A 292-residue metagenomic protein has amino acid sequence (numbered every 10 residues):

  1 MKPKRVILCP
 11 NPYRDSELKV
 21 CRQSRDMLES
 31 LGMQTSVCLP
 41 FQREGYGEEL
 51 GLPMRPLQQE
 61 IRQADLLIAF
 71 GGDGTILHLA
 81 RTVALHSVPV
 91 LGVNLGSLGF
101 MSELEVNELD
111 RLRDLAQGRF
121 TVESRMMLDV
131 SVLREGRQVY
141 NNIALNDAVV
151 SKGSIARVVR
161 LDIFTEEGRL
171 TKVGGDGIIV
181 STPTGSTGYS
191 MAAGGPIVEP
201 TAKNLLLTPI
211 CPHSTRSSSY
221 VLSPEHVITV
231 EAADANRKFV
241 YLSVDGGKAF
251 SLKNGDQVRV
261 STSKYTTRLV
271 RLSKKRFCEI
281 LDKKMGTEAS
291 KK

Functional and structural regions predicted by a protein language model:
M1-L66, V106-E123, V132-N142: ATP/NTP phosphate-donor binding region
L8, A69, V180: Redox-cofactor binding/interface segments in oxidoreductases and associated redox assembly factors
Y13, D73-T75, L98, T184-S186: Short glycine-rich anion-binding loops that position phosphate/pyrophosphate groups of nucleotides and phosphorylated
E17-L18, G74-L79, T187-A192: Short glycine/serine/threonine-rich phosphate/pyrophosphate-binding segments that cradle anionic phosphate groups
H78, V83-V93, F100: Gly/Ser-rich helix-loop-strand patches that form or flank binding pockets for ribonucleotide-derived cofactors
S97-D176: Catalytic core of DAGKc-family lipid kinases
V150, I155, E166-R169, R216-K292: ATP/nucleoside-binding phosphotransfer catalytic cores, i.e., glycine-rich phosphate-binding loops
T171-G175, I179-R216: Gly/Ser/Thr-rich active-site loops/lids in small-molecule metabolic enzymes that frequently grip phosphoryl groups
